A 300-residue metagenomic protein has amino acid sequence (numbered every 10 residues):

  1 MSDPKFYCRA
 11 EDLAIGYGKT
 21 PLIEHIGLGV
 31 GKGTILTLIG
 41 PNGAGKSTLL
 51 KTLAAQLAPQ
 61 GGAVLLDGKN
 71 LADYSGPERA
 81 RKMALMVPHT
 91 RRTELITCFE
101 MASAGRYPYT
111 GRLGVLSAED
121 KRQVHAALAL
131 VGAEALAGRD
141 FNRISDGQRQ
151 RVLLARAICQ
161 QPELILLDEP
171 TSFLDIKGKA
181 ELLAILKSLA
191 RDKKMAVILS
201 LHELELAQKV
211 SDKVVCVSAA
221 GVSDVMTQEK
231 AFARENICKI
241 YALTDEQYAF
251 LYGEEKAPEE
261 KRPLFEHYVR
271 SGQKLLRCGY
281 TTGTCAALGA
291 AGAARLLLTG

Functional and structural regions predicted by a protein language model:
I39-P41: The feature captures the beta-strand-to-loop junction immediately N-terminal to the Walker
A54: Helix-to-loop junction immediately C-terminal to a conserved catalytic motif
G62-N70: Conserved ABC transporter NBD signature motif
Q161: Conserved catalytic motifs of ABC-family nucleotide-binding domains
I165-D168: Catalytic Walker B motif of ABC-type/P-loop ATPase nucleotide-binding domains
L201-H202: H-loop/switch region of ABC-family ATPase nucleotide-binding domains
E235, K239-E260: ABC ATPase nucleotide-binding domains
